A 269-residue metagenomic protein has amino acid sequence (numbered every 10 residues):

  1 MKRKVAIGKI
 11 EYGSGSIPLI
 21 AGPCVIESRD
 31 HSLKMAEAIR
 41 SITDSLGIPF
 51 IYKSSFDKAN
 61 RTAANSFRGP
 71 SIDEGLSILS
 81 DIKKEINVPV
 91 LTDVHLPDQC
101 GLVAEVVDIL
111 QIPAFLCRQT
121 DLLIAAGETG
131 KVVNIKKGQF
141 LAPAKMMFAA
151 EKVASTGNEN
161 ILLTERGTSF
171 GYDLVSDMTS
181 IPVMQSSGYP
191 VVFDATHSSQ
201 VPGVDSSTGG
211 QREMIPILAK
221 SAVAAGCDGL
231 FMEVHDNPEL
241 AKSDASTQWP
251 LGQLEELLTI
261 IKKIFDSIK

Functional and structural regions predicted by a protein language model:
M1-L19, S77, D266-K269: N-terminal amphipathic alpha-helix/helix-capping segment at the start of soluble metabolic enzymes
P18-G22, F50-S54, V90-T92, L110-I112 (+4 more regions): Hydrophobic faces of well-ordered beta-strands that scaffold small-molecule active sites in alpha/beta enzyme cores
P23-S32, F50-I72, V234-A245: Glycine-rich, proline-tolerant flexible connector loops at the mouths of alpha/beta enzymes
A38-S41, S45-L46, F67-L91, A126-V132 (+3 more regions): Alpha-helix-loop-beta-strand connector modules within alpha/beta enzyme cores
S54-Q111, R118-L122: N-terminal active-site wall of soluble small-molecule enzyme domains
K58-T62, L116-V183: Conserved anion-binding
N65-D73, I109-L116, L174-M178, S199-V223 (+3 more regions): Active-site-adjacent loop and "lid" segments of alpha/beta metabolic enzymes
L102-Q111, G127-V133, A154-I161, S187-P190 (+1 more regions): Glycine-enriched alpha-helix->loop->beta-strand junction motifs that scaffold or abut catalytic
